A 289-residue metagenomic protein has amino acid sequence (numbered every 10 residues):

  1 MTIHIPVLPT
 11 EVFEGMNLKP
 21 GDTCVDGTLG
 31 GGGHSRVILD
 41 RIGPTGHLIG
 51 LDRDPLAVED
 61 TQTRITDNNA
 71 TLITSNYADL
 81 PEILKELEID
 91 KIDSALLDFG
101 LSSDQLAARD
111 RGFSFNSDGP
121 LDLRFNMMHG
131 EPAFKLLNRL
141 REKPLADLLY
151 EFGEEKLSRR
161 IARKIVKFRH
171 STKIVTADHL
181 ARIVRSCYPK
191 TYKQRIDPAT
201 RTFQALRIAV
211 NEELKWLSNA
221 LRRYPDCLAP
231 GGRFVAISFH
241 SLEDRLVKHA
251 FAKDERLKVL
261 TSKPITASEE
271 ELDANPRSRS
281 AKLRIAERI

Functional and structural regions predicted by a protein language model:
M1-I289: S-adenosyl-L-methionine-dependent methyltransferase catalytic core, i.e., the SAM/SAH-binding region
